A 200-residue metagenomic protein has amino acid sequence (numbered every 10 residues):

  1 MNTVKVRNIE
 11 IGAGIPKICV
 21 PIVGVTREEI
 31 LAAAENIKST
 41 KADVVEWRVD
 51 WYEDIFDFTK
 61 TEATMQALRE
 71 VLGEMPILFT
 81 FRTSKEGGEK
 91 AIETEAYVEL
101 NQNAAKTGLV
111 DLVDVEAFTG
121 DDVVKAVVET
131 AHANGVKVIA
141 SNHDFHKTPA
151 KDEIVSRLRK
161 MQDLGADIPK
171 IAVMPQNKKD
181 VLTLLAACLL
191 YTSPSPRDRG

Functional and structural regions predicted by a protein language model:
M1-V25: N-terminal amphipathic alpha-helix/helix-capping segment at the start of soluble metabolic enzymes
P16-I30, S84-T94, N142-K151: Active-site mouth loops of central-metabolism enzymes
V45, V113, L184: Conserved, mostly hydrophobic/aromatic
R48, V110-G120, S141-H146, I168-Q176: Catalytic beta/alpha-barrel core
D54-T64, F118-A131, Q176-A187: Active-site-adjacent beta->alpha loops and helix N-cap segments on the catalytic face of soluble alpha/beta enzymes
T61-F81, N134, I139, L189-L190: Alpha-helix-loop-beta-strand connector modules within alpha/beta enzyme cores
F79-A105: Glycine/small-residue-rich loop that forms an oxyanion/phosphate-binding "nest" at active or ligand-binding sites
Y191-G200: Single conserved hydrophobic/aromatic residue that forms the stacking wall/gate of nucleotide- or nucleobase-binding
